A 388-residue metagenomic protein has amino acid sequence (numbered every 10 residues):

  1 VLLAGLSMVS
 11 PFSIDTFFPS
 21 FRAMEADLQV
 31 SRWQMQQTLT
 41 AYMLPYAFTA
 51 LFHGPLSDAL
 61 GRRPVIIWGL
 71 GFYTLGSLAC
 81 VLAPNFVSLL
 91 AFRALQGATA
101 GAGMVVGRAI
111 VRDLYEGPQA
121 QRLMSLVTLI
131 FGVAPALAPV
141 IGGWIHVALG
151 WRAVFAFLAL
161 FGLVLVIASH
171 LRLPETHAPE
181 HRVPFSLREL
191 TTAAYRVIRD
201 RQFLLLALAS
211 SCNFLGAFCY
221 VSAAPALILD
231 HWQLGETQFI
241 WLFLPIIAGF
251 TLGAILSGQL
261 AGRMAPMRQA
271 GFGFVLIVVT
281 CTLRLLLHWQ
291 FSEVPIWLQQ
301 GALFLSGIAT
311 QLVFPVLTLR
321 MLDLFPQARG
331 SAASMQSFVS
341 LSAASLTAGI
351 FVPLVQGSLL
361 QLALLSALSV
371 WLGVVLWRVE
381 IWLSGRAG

Functional and structural regions predicted by a protein language model:
S20-F48: Extracellular/periplasmic helix-loop-helix junction of adjacent transmembrane segments in MFS-like secondary
D27-Q29, G61, L82-S88, T99 (+1 more regions): Helix-breaking motifs and short loop linkers at transmembrane-helix boundaries and internal kinks in secondary membrane
F48-V87: Conserved MFS/SLC helix-loop-helix module at the cytosolic interface between two early adjacent transmembrane helices
P64-L78, Q269-R284: Structural signature of the two symmetry-related core transmembrane helices
F72, G76-A79, V87-L95, W297-L303: Paired small-residue
S88, S125-L171: Helix-loop-helix hairpin linking two adjacent transmembrane segments in secondary transporters
F92-F131: Cytoplasmic helix-loop-helix junction between adjacent transmembrane helices in 12-TM secondary transporters
T176-A207: Juxtamembrane intracellular "pre-TM" segments in multi-pass secondary transporters
